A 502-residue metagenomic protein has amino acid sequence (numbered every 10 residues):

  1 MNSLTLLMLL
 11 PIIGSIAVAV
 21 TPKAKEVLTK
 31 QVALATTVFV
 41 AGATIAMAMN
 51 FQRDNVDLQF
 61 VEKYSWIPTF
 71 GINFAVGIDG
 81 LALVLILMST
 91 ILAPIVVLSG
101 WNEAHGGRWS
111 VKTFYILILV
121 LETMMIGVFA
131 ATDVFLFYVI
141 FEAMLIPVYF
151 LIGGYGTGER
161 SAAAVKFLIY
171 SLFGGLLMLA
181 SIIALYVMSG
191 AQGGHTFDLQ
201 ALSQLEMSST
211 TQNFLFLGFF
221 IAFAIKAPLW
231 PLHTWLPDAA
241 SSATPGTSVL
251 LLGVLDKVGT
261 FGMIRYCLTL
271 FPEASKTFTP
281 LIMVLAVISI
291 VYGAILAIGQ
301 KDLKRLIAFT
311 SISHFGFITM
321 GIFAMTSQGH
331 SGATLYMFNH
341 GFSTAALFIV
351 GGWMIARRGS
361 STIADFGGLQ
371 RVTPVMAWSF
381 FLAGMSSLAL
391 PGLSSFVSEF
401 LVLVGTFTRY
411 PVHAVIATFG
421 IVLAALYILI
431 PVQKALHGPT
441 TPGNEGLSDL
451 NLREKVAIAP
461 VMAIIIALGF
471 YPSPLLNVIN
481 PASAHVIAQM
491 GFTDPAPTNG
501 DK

Functional and structural regions predicted by a protein language model:
N2-S3, V18-I116, A191-Q192, T196-E206 (+1 more regions): Transmembrane helix-loop-helix hairpins at membrane boundaries of multipass inner-membrane proteins
T5-V20, L34-M49, M88-N102, L121-E122 (+5 more regions): Central hydrophobic cores of alpha-helical transmembrane segments in multi-pass inner-membrane proteins across all
L7-L10, V111-V120, I312: Short hydrophobic alpha-helical membrane-embedded segments
L7-M8, V18-A19, A143-M144, A227 (+5 more regions): Hydrophobic alpha-helical transmembrane segments of integral membrane proteins, especially lipid-exposed positions
V27-V38, A162-L172, T373-A377, R453-I458: Alpha-helical transmembrane segments and their helix-start/interface "positive-inside/aromatic belt" motifs in integral
A35-N50, S171-I182, S386, V422 (+1 more regions): Hydrophobic alpha-helical membrane-insertion segments
I95-E103, T123-F135, V148-K434: Hydrophobic transmembrane alpha-helices and their helix-loop junctions in integral membrane proteins
A243, T373-M376, I428-K502: Cytoplasmic/organellar membrane-interface segments at the starts of transmembrane helices in multi-pass inner-membrane
